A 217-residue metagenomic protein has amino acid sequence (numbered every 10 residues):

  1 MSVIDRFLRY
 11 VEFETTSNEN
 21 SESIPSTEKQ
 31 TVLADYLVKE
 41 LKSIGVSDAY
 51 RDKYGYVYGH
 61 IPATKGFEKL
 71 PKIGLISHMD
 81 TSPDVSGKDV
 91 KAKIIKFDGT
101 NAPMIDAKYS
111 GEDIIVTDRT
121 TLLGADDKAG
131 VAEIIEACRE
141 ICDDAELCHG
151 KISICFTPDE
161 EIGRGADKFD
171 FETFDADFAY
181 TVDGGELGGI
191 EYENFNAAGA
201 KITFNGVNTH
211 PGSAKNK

Functional and structural regions predicted by a protein language model:
S2-D5, E28, V32, Y36 (+7 more regions): Conserved active-site and cofactor/substrate-binding residues in soluble primary-metabolism enzymes
S2-E28, V116: N-terminal capping segment at the start of a domain
I4, L8, D35-V38, V131-R139 (+3 more regions): Predominant activation on well-ordered alpha-helical scaffold segments within soluble catalytic domains
E19-N20, D48, E146-K151: Flexible, glycine/charged-enriched surface loops at secondary-structure junctions
E22-L70, G74: A non-catalytic alpha/beta surface segment that caps or lines the substrate-entry region of metallo-dependent hydrolase
F67-K151, F156: Active-site metal-coordination/substrate-binding segment of hydrolases, especially metallo-dependent peptidases
I95-D106, E112-A125, D159-K217: Midchain, well-structured core segments that form catalytic/ion-binding scaffolds
